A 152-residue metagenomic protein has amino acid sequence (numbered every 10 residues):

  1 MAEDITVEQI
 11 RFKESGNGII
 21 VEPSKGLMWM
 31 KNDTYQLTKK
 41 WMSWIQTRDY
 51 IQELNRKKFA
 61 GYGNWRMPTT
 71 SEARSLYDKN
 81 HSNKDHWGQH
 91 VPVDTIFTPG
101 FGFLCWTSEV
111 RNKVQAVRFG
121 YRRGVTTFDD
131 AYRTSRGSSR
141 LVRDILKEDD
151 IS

Functional and structural regions predicted by a protein language model:
M1-R66, S71-S152: Glycine-aromatic-enriched surface loops/turns that form tight recognition elements
